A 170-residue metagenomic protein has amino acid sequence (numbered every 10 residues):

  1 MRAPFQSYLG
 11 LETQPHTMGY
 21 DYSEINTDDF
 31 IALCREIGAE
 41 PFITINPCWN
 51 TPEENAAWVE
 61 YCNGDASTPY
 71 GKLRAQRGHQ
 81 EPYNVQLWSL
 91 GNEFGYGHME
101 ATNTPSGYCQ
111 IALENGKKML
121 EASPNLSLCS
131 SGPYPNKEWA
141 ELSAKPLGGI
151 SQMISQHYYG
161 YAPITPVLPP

Functional and structural regions predicted by a protein language model:
M1-T17, D28, I45-C62, P135: Aromatic-lined carbohydrate-binding surfaces of glycoside hydrolases
M1-T27, E36, S67-H98: Aromatic- and acidic-residue-enriched carbohydrate-binding clefts of CAZyme catalytic domains
I31-R35, V59, N63, A112-S123: Surface-exposed amphipathic alpha-helices with a cationic face
C34, W58, W88, I154: Conserved, mostly hydrophobic/aromatic
I37-P41, E81-Q86, P124-S127, I150-Q152: Short, well-ordered coil/turn segments that N-cap beta-strands
F42-N46, S89-G91, C129-G132, S155-H157: A cross-family glycoside hydrolase active-site/sugar-binding cleft signature
Y61-P82, Q110, G148, Q152-Y161: Acidic, His- and aromatic-enriched active-site or binding-groove loops in soluble protein domains that engage sugars
T104-P170: Noncatalytic carbohydrate-binding groove/subsite architecture in carbohydrate-active enzymes
